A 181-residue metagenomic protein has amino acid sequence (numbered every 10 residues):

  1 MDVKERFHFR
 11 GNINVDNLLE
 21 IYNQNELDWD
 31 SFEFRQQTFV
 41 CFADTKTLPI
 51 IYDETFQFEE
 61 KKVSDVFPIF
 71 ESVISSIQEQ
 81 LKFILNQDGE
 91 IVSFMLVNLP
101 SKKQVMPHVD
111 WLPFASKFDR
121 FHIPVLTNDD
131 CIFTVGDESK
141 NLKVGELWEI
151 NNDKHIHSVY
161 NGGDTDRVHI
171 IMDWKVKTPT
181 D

Functional and structural regions predicted by a protein language model:
M1-Q87: Non-heme Fe(II)/2-oxoglutarate
D2-H8, F118-R120, H169: Intrinsic-disorder/low-complexity, polar/charged segments enriched in Ser/Thr/Lys/Arg/Asp/Glu/Gln
G89-I91, P100-K102, S116-R120, L126-N128: Short connector loops at helix/strand junctions that flank enzyme active sites, especially segments positioning acidic
L96-A115: Conserved short histidine dyad/triad with adjacent acidic residue
P107-H108, C131-F133, I150-N151, H155-G163 (+1 more regions): Short beta-strand His + acidic residue motifs that chelate non-heme Fe in jelly-roll/DSBH and cupin folds
W111, P124-V125, N161: Non-cytosolic beta-sheet module surface loops
D119-P124, E149, D164-T180: A short hydrophobic beta-strand segment most commonly corresponding to one strand of the jelly-roll/cupin
P124-V144: A short beta-strand-loop-beta hairpin characteristic of the jelly-roll/cupin
